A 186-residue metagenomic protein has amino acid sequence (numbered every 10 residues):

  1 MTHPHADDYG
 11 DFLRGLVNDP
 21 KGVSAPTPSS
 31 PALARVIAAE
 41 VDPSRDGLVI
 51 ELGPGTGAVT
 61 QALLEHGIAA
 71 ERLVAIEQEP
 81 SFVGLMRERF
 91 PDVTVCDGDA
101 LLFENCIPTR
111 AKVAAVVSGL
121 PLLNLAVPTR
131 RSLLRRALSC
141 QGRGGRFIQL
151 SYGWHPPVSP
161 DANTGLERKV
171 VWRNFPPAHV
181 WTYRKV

Functional and structural regions predicted by a protein language model:
D7-V41: Class I SAM-dependent methyltransferase Rossmann-like catalytic core, especially the SAM/SAH-binding loop
D46-G55: Conserved class I S-adenosyl-L-methionine
T56-I68: Conserved SAM-binding loop of SAM-dependent methyltransferases across substrates and taxa, primarily the Class I
E79: Conserved SAM/SAH-binding beta-strand->alpha-helix loop
M86-R87: Conserved SAM-binding loop
R131-R143: A short glycine-rich, Lys/Arg-flanked "PGG" loop and its adjoining helix->strand segment in the class I
Q141-Y152: Conserved beta-strand signature within the Rossmann-like core of class I S-adenosyl-L-methionine
W154-V186: Active-site capping/gating segments
